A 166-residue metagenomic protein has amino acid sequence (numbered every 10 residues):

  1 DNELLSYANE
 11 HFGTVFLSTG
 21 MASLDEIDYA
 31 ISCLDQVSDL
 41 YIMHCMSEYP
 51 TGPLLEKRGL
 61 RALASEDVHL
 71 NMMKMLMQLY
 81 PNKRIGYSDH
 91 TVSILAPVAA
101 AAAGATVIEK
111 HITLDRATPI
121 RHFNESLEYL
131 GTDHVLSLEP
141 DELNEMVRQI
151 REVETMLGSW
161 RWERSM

Functional and structural regions predicted by a protein language model:
D1-M166: Catalytic cores and adjacent flexible loops of soluble metabolic enzymes that perform enolate/carbanion chemistry on
